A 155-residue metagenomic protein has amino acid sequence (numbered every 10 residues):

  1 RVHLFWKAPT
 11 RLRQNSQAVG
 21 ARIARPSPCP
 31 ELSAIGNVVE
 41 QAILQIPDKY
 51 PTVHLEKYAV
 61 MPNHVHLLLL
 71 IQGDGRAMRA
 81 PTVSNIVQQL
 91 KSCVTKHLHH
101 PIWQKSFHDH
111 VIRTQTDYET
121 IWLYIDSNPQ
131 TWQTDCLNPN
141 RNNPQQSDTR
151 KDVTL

Functional and structural regions predicted by a protein language model:
R1-L155: Short catalytic/metal-binding and nucleic-acid-binding patches
